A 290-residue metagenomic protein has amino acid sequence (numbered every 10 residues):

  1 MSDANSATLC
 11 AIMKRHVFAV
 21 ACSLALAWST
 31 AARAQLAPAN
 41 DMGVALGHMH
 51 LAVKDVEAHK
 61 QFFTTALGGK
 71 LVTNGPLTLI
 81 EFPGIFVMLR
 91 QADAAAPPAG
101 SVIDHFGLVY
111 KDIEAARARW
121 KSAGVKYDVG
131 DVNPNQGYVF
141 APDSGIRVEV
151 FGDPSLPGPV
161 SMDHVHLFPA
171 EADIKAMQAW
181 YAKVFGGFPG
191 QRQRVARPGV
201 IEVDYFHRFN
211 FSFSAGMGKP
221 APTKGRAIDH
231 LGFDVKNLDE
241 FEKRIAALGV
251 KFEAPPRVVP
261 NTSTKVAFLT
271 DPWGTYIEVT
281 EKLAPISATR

Functional and structural regions predicted by a protein language model:
M1-K14: N-terminal secretory signal peptides that target proteins for export/translocation
A19-S29: Bacterial N-terminal signal peptides
L26, R33-D41, R117, K121-P169 (+4 more regions): Vicinal oxygen chelate
N40-G75, L79-F82: Mature N-terminal segment immediately following signal peptide/propeptide cleavage in secreted/periplasmic
L46, I103-H105, H164, A227-H230: Eukaryotic phosphotyrosine signaling hubs
H50-D55, L108-K111, L167-I174, D234-K236: Short, surface-exposed ligand-recognition loops at beta-strand->loop->(often short) alpha-helix junctions that present
K54-K70, A116-A123, A172-P189, A247-L248: Amphipathic alpha-helical segments
L79-A123: Mid-chain, structured segments of secreted extracytoplasmic proteins
